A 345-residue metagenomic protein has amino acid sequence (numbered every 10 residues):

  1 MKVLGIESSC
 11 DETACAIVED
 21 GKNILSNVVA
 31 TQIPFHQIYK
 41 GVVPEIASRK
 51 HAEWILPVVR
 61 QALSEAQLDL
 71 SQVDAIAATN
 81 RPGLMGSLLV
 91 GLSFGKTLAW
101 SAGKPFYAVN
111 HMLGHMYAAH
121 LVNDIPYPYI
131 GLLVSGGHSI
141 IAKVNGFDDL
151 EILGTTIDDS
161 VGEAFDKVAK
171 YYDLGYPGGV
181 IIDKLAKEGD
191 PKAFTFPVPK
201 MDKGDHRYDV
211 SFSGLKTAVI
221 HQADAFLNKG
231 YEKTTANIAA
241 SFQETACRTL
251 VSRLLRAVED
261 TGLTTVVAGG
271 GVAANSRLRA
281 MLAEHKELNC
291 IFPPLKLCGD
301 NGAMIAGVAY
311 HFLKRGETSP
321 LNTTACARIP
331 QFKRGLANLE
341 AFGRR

Functional and structural regions predicted by a protein language model:
M1, V109-I130, V308: Conserved phosphate-binding catalytic cores of ATP/NTP-utilizing and phosphoryl-transfer enzymes
K2-Q72, A78-P82, H111, H115: N-terminal beta-alpha supersecondary unit
T13-E19, G131, S139-K143: Short beta-strand scaffold segments in enzyme catalytic cores
D69, K184-V266, N275-A283, L288 (+2 more regions): A contiguous, well-structured pocket-lining segment that forms one wall/lid of small-molecule binding clefts in soluble
A78-R81, L98, S135-G137, V267-N275: Glycine-rich beta-strand-to-loop/alpha-helix junction loops that act as flexible
G83-A102: DPxDG-like acidic metal-binding loop motif
A108-V109, A283-I305, S319: Conserved phosphate-binding/catalytic loops in two-lobed NTP-binding clefts
G146-D190, K216-T217, H221-A225: Glycine-rich phosphate-binding loop plus the immediately following alpha-helix
